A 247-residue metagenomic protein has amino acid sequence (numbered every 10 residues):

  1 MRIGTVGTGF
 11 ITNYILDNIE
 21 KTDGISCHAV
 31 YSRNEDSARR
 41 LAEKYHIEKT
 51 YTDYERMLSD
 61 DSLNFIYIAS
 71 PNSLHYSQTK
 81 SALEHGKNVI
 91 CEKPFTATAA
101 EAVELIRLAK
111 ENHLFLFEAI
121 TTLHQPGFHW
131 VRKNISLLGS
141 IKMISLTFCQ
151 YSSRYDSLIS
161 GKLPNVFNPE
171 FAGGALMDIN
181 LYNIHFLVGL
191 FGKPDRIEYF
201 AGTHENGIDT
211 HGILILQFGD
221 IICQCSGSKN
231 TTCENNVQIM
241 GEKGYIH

Functional and structural regions predicted by a protein language model:
M1-Y45: N-terminal Rossmann-like dinucleotide-binding module
S26-A29, N64-I66, L116, G173: Short active-site oxyanion
N34, L123-H124, T147-S153, T203-E205 (+2 more regions): Glycine-rich beta-alpha junction loops
Y45-L108: Beta-loop-alpha module in the N-terminal Rossmann-like domain of NAD(P)-dependent dehydrogenases, especially those
V103-T121, S140-M143: Rossmann-fold dehydrogenase core element
T122-D195: Predominantly a Rossmann-like dinucleotide-binding segment in NAD(P)-dependent oxidoreductases
I184-H247: Contiguous beta-strand/loop segments that form the cofactor/metal-binding neighborhood of enzyme cores
